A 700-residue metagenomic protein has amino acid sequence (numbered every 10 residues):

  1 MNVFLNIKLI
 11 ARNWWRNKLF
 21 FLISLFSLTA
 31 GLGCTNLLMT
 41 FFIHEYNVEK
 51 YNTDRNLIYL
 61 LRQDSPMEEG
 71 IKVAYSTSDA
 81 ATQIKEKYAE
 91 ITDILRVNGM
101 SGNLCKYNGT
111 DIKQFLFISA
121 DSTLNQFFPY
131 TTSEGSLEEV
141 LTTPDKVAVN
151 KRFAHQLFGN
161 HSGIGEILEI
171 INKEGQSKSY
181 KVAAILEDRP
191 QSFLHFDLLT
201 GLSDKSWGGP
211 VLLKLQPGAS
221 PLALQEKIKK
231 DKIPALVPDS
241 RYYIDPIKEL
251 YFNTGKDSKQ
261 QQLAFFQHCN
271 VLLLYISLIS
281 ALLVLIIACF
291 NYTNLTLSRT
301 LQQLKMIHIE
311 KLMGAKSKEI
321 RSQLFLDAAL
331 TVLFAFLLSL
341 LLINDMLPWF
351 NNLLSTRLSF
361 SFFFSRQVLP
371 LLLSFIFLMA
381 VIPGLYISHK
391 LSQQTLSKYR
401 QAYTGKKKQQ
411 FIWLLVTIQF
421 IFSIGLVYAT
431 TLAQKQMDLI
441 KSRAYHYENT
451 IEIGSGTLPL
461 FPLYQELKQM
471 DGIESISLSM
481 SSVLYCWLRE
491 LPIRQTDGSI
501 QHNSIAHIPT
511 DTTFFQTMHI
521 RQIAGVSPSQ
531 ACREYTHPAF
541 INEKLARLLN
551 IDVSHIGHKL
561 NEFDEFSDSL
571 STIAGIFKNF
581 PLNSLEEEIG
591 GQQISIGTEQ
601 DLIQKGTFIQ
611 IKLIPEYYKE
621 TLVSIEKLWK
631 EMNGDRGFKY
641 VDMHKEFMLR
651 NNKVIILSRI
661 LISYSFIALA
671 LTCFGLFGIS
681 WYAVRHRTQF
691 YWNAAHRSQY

Functional and structural regions predicted by a protein language model:
M1-I7, R12, R16, D231-A281 (+7 more regions): Membrane-helix entry/capping segments
L5-L19, I23, S27, A288-T331 (+2 more regions): Intracellular coupling helices
W14, S24, E45, L61 (+24 more regions): Generic structural signal for small/hydrophobic residues in well-ordered secondary structure, especially within
R16-Y46, Q409-Q436: Short, strongly hydrophobic transmembrane alpha-helices
G33, L37, A328-Q394, K435: Small-residue-rich transmembrane alpha-helices
L38-L104, I118, K205-Q216, L222-K227 (+6 more regions): Membrane-proximal extracellular/periplasmic loop immediately following the first transmembrane helix
Y46-R55, Q191, H195-G201, D257-F265 (+4 more regions): Short juxtamembrane loops and helix-capping segments at transmembrane helix boundaries of multi-pass membrane proteins
D121-E134, V147-C269, Q465-L649: Mid-to-C-terminal secondary-structure elements that act as membrane-proximal/extracytoplasmic interface segments
